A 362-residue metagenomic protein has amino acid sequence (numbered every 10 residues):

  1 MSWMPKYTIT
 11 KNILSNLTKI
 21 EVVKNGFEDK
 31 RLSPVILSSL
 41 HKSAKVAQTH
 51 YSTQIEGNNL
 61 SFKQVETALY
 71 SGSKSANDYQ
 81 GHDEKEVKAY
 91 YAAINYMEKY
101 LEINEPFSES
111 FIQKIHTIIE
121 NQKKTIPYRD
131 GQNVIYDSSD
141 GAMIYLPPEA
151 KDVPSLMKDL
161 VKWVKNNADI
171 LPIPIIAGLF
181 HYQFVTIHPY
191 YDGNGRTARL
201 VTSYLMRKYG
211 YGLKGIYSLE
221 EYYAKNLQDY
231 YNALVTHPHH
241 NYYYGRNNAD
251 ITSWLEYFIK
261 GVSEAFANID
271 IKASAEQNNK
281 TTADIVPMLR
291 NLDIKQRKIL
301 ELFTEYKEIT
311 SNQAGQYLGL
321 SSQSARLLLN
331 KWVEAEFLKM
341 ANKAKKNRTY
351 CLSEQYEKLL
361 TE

Functional and structural regions predicted by a protein language model:
M1-E362: FIC/Doc superfamily catalytic core
